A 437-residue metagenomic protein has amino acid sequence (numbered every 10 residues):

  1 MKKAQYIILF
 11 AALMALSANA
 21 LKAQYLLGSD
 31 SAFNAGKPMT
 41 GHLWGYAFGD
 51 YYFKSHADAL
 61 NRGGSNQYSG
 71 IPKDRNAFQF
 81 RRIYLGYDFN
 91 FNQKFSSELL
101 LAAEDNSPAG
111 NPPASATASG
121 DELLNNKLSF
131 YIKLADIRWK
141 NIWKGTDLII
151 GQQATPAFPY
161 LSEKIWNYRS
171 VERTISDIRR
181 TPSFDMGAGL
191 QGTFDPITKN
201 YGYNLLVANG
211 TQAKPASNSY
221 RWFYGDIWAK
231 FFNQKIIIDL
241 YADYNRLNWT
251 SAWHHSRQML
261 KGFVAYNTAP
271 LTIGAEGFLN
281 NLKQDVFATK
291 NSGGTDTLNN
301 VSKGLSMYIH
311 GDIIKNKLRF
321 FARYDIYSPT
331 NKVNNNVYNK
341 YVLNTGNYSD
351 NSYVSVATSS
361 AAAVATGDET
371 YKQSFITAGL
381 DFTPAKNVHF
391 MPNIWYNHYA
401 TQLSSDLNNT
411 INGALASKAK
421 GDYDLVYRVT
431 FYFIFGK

Functional and structural regions predicted by a protein language model:
K3-A11, A20-R62, Y348-A357, T430: N-terminal periplasmic/intermembrane-space "pro-region" immediately following the signal or transit peptide
Y6, Q79, T181, Y371-K372: Short hydrophobic/aromatic segments of transmembrane alpha-helices and their interfaces
A15-K22, I137: Hydrophobic alpha-helical segments of integral membrane proteins
L16-A18, P108, L123, Q212-A216 (+1 more regions): A generic structural signal for short coil/turn motifs at secondary-structure boundaries
L26, G36, H56-A59, S69-P72 (+4 more regions): Outer-membrane beta-barrel pore domains
A32-H56, P72-Q212, S219-I238, Y308-T330: Outer membrane beta-barrel
P182, P215-W222, A252-S256, F263: Short, contiguous, pocket-lining structural segments that sit at or immediately flank catalytic/ligand-binding sites
